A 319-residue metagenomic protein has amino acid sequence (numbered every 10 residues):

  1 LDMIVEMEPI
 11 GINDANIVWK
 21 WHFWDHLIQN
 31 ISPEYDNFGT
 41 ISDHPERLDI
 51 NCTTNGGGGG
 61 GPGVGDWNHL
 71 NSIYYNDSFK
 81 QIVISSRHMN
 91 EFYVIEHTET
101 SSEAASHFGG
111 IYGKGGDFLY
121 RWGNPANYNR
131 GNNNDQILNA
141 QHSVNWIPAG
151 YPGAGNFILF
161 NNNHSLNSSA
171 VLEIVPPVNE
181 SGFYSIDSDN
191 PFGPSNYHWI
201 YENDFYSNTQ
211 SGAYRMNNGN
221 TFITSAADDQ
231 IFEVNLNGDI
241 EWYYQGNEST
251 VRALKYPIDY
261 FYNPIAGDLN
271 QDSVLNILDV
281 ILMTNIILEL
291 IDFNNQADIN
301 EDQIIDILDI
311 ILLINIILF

Functional and structural regions predicted by a protein language model:
L1-P264: Histidine-/acidic-rich catalytic cores in large beta-rich domains
Y262-F319: Cellulosome-associated attachment modules in secreted, modular CAZymes
